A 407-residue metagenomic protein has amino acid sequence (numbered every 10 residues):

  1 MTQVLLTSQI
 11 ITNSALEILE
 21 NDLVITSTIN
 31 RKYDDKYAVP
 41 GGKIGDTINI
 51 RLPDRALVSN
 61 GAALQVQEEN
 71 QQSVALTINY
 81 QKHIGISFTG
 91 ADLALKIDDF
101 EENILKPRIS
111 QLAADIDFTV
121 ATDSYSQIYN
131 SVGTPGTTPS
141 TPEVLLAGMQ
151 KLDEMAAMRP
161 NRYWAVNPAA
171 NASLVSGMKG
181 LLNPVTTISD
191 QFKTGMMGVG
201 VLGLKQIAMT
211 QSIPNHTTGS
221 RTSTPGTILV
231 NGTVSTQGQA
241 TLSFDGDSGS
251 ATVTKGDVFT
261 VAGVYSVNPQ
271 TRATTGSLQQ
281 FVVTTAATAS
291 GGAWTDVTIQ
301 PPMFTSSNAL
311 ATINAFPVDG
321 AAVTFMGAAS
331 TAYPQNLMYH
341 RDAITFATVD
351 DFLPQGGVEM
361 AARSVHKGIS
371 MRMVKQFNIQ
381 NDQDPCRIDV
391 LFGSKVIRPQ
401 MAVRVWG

Functional and structural regions predicted by a protein language model:
M1-V74, A402: N-terminal "assembly arms/tails" that initiate or stabilize quaternary assembly in self-assembling proteins
S8-I18, L105, P168, V258 (+1 more regions): Surface-exposed molecular-recognition determinants
I50, L76-V144, D153-A170, G195-I207 (+1 more regions): Long, contiguous amphipathic alpha-helices that act as assembly "spine/axial" helices in icosahedral shell and virion
V58-G61, K96, S173-S176, P269-Q270 (+1 more regions): Short helix/loop capping segments that flank catalytic or ligand/cofactor-binding pockets
S173-Q300, V405: Autoprocessing Asn-cyclization modules and mimics
G291-G320: Short solvent-exposed strand/turn elements
T312-S364: Intrinsically disordered, low-complexity segments enriched in Gly and acidic/Ser/Thr residues that form flexible
I369-G407: Hydrophobic, glycine-enriched assembly/anchoring segments
